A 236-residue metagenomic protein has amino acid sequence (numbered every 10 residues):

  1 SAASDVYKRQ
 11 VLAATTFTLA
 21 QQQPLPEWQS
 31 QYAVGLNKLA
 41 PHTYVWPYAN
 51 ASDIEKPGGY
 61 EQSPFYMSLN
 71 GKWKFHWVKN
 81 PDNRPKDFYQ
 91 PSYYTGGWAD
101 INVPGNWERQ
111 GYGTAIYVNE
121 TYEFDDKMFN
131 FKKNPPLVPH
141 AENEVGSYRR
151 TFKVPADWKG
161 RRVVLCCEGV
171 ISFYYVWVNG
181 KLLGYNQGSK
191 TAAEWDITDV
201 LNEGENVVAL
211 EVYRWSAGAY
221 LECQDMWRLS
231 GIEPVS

Functional and structural regions predicted by a protein language model:
S1-Y7: Short, small-residue-biased leader/transition segments that mark boundaries at the very start of proteins
Q22-I101: Hydrophobic alpha-helical membrane-insertion signals
Q23-G35, K56-Y60, K74-V78, N106 (+4 more regions): Accessory beta-strand-rich segments of carbohydrate-active enzymes
P85, P136-L137: Extracellular glycan-recognition modules
S92-K133: Aromatic- and Gly/Pro-rich amphipathic surface segment
